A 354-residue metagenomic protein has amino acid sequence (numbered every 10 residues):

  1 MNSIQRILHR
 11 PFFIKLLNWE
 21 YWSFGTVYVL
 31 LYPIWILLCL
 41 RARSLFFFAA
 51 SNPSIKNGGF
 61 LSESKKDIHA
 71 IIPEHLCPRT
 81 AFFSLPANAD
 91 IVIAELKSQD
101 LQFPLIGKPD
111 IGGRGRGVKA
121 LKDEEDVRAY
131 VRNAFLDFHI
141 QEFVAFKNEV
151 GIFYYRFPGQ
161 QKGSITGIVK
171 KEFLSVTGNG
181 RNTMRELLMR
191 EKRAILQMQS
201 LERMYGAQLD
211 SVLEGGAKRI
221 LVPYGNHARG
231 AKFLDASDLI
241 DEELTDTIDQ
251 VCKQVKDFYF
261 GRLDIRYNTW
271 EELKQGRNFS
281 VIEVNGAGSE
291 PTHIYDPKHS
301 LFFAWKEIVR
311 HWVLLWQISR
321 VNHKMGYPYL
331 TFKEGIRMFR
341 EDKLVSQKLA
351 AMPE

Functional and structural regions predicted by a protein language model:
M1-H75, S84-I91: ATP-binding N-terminal substructure of ATP-dependent carboxylate-amine bond-forming enzymes
S54, S62-R203, D241-T245: Active-site nucleotide/adenylate-binding loops and adjacent lid/helix of ATP-dependent enzymes
I72, T166-V176, A217-I220, Y224-H227 (+1 more regions): Amphipathic, soluble alpha/beta structural segments
I106-G107, R262, V281-E283: Short hydrophobic beta-strand that contains or immediately precedes a catalytic carboxylate
E142, G151-F153, F258-E272: A short glycine-rich, hydrophobically flanked beta-strand micro-motif that places a catalytic Asp/Glu for divalent metal
K147-E149, F157-S164, D257-F260, K274-F279 (+1 more regions): Coil-to-beta-strand transition motifs
R156-V255, N285, T292-L314: ATP-dependent carboxylate/phosphate-activation module, predominantly the ATP-grasp catalytic core and closely related
N268-E354: C-terminal active-site "lid" helix and adjoining low-complexity regulatory extension at the edge of ATP-using catalytic
